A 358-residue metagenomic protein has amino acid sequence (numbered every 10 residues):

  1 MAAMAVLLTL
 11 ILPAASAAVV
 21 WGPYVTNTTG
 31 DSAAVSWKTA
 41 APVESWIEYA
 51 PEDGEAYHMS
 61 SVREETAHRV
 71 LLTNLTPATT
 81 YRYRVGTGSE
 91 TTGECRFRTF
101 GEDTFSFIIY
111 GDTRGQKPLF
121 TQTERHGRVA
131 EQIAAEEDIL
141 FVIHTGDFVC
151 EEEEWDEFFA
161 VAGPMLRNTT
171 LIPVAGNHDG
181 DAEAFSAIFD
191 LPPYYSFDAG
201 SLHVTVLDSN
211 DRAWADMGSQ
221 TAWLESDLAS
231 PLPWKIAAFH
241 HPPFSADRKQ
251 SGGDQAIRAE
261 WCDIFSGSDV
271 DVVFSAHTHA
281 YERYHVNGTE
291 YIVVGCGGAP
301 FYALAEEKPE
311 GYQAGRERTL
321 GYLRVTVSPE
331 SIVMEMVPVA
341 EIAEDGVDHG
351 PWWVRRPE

Functional and structural regions predicted by a protein language model:
M1-A17: Secretory targeting signatures
V19-A175, D179-P193, D198-G200, M217-A229 (+2 more regions): Divalent metal-dependent phosphoesterase catalytic cores across multiple superfamilies
D53-G54, E90, R212, A340-A343: Short, surface-exposed beta-strand-loop junctions and turns on beta-sheet-rich folds
T99-I108, S196-V206, P231, V286-E290 (+1 more regions): Beta-strand-turn-beta hairpins that frame and shape the catalytic cleft of phosphate-ester-processing enzymes
T104-K117, S201-D211, I236-H240, T289-C296 (+1 more regions): Active-site-proximal beta-strand elements of phosphoester/diester hydrolases
I172-P173, S251-L323: Conserved beta-sheet core of the metallophosphoesterase superfamily
P231-R248: Short acidic, glycine-rich surface-loop motifs adjacent to enzyme active sites
A314-E358: A short C-terminal boundary segment appended to hydrolase-like catalytic domains
